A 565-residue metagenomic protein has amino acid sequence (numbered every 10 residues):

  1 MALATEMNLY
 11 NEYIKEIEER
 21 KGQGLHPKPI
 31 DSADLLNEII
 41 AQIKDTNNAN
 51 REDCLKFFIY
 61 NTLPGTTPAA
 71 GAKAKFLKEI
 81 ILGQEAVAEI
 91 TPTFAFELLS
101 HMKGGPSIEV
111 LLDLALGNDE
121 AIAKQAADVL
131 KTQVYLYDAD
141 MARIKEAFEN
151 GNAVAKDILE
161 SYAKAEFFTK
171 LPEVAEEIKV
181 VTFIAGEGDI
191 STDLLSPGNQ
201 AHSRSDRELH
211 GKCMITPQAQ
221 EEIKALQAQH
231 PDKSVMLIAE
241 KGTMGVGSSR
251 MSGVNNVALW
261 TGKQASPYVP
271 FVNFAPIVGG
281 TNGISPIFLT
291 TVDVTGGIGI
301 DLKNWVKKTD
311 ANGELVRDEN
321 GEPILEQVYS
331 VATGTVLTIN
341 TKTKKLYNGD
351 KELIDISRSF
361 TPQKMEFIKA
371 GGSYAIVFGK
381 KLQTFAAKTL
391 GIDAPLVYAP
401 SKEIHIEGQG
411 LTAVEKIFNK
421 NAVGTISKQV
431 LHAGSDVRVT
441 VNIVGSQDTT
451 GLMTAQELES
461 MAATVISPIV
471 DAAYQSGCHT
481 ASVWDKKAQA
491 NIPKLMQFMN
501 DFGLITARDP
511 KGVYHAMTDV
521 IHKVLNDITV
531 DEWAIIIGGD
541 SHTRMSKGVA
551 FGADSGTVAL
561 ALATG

Functional and structural regions predicted by a protein language model:
A2-D45, K364-F378: Amphipathic alpha-helical packing elements
E6-Y10, S32, A70, A88 (+1 more regions): Generic alpha-helical segment signature
Y10-Y13, L36, R51, K73-A74 (+5 more regions): Short amphipathic alpha-helical segments that mediate assembly, nucleic-acid/protein binding, or membrane association
Q23-P29, E52-T67, L82, E89-G104 (+3 more regions): Structural detector for internal amphipathic alpha-helices that build alpha-solenoid repeat scaffolds
A33-A41, P64-G83, G104-L116, Y135-A147: Amphipathic alpha-helical scaffolding segments comprising HEAT/armadillo-like alpha-solenoid repeats
I40-F57: Generic amphipathic, hydrophobic interface segment in small proteins and small subunits
N47, V87-A88, N118-E120, N152: Short inter-helical turns and helix N-cap capping residues of alpha-solenoid HEAT/ARM repeat scaffolds
H101, S107, D113-A115, I122-G565: Fe-S-dependent hydro-lyases/dehydratases of central metabolism
